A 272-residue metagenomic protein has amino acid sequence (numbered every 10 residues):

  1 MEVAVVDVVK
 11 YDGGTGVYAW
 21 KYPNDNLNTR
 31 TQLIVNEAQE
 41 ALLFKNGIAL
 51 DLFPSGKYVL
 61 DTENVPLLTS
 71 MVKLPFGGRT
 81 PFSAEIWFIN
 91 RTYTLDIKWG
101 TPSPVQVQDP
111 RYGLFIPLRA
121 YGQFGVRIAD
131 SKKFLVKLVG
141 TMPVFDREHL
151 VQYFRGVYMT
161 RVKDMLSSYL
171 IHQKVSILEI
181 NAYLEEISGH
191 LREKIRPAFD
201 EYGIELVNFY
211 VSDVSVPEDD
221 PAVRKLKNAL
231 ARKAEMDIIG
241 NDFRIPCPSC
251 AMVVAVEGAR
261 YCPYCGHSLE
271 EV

Functional and structural regions predicted by a protein language model:
M1-K227, K233-M236: N-terminal hydrophobic membrane-entry segments
T29-R30, S249-A251: Generic recognition of flexible, low-complexity loop/linker segments
I239-G240: Surface-exposed interaction regions that form or flank ligand-binding interfaces
R244, A259: Residues immediately within or flanking Cys/His clusters that coordinate Zn2+ in small zinc-binding modules
C247-C250, C262-C265: Short cysteine-rich clusters marking metal-coordination/redox-active sites
G266-V272: Short Cys/His-rich micro-motifs in 6-15 aa windows
